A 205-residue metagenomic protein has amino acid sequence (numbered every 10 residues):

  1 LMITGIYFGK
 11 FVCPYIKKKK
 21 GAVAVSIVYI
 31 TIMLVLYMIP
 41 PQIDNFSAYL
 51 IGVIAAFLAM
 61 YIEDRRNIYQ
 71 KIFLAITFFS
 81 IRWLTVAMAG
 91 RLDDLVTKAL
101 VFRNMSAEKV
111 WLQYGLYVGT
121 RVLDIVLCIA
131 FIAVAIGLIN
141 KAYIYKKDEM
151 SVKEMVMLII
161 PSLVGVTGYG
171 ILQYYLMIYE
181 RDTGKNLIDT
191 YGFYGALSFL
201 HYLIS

Functional and structural regions predicted by a protein language model:
I3-G21, L36-T183: Juxtamembrane segments at transmembrane-helix boundaries in multi-pass signal-transduction membrane proteins
S26-I30: N-terminal, Lys/Arg-enriched amphipathic/low-complexity engagement segments that precede the first folded domain
I171-Y175, G184-S205: C-terminal transmembrane-bundle signature of multipass membrane proteins, characterized by strong activation on
